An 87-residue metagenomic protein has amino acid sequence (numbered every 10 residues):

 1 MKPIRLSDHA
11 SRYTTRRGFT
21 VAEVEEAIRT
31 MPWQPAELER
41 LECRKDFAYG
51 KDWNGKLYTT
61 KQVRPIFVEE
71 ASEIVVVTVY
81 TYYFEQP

Functional and structural regions predicted by a protein language model:
M1-P87: Ribonuclease/tRNase effector modules and their secretory precursors
